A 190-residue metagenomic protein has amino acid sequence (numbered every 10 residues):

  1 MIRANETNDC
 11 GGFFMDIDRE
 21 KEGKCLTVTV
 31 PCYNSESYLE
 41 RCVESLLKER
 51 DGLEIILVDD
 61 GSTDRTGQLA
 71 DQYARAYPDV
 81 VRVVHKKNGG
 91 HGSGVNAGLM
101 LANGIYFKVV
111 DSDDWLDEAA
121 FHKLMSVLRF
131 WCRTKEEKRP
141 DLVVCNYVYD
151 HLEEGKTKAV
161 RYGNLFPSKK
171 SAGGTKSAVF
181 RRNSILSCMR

Functional and structural regions predicted by a protein language model:
I2, E6-R190: Nucleotide-sugar donor-binding/catalytic module of glycosyltransferases that assemble extracellular/cell-envelope
